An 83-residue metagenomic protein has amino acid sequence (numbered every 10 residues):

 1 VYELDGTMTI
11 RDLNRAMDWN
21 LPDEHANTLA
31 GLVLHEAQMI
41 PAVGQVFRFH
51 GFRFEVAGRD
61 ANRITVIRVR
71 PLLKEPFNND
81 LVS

Functional and structural regions predicted by a protein language model:
V1-S83: Cytosolic regulatory modules rich in charged/polar residues
